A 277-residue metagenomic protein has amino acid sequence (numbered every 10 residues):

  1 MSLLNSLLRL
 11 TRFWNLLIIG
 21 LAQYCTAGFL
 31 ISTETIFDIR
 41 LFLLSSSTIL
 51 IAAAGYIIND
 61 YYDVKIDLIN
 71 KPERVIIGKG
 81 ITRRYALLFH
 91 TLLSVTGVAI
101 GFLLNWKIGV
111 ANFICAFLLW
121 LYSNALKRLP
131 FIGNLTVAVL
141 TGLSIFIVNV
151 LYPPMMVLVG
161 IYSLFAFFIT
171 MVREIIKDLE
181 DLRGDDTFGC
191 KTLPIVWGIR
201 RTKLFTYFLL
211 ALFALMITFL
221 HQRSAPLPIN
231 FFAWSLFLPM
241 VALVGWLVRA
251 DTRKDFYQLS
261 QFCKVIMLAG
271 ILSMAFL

Functional and structural regions predicted by a protein language model:
S2-L10, V75-M156, I161: Intramembrane alpha-helical segments
S2-R9, W14-L17, S94, N124 (+1 more regions): C-terminal membrane-associated helical module and adjoining short loops/tails
L16, I58, Y62-I66, G184: Proline-centered turn/helix-capping motifs that create local helix->coil transitions or kinks
I18-T26, I77, L135-Y152, P194-V196 (+1 more regions): Small-residue-rich segments of transmembrane alpha-helices in multi-pass membrane proteins, especially helix faces
G20-Y62, G97-V98, F102, W106-Y122 (+1 more regions): Membrane-embedded alpha-helical segments that form the functional core of polytopic membrane enzymes, especially those
A22, S47, L93, I114-L118 (+4 more regions): Transmembrane alpha-helical core residues of multi-pass small-molecule transporters, especially secondary transporters
L30-E34, L104-W106, L126-K127, Y152-P153 (+2 more regions): Short helix-capping/hinge motifs at transmembrane helix termini and TM-loop junctions
S46-S47, V64-N112, C190-P226: Multi-pass membrane catalytic core of lipid/isoprenoid biosynthesis enzymes
